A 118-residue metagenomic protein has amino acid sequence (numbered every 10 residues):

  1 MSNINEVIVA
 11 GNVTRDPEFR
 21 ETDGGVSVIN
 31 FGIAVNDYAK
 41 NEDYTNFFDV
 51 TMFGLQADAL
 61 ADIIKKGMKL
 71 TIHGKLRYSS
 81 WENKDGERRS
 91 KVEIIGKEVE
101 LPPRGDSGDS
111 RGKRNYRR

Functional and structural regions predicted by a protein language model:
M1-N5, P17-G25, K40-D43, D58 (+2 more regions): Acidic, gly/ser/pro-rich intrinsically disordered tails
E6-I8, V28, F47: Intrinsic-disorder/low-complexity, polar/charged segments enriched in Ser/Thr/Lys/Arg/Asp/Glu/Gln
I8-V13, I33, K66-R77, G96-V99: OB-fold and OB-like beta-barrel modules that bind single-stranded nucleic acids
T14-D16, M52: Conserved short histidine dyad/triad with adjacent acidic residue
N30-A34, D49-M52, E93-I94: Short, acidic/hydrophobic/Gly-rich beta-strand patch recurrent on exposed beta strands that often constitutes part
N36-I63: Glycine-rich strand-loop-strand elements at beta-sheet edges
F53-R89, P103: Beta-rich strand-turn-strand
